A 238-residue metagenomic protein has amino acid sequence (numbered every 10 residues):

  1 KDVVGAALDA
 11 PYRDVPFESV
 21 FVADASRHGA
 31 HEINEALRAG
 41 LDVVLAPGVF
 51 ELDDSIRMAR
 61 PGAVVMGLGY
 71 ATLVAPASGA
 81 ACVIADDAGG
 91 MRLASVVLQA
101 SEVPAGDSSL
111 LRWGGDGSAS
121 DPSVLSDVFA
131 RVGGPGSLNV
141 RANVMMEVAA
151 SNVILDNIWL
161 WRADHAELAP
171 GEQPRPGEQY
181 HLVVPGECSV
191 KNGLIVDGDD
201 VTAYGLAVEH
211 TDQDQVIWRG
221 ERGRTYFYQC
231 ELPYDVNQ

Functional and structural regions predicted by a protein language model:
K1-Q238: Extracellular/periplasmic carbohydrate-active domains that bind, remodel, or depolymerize complex polysaccharides
